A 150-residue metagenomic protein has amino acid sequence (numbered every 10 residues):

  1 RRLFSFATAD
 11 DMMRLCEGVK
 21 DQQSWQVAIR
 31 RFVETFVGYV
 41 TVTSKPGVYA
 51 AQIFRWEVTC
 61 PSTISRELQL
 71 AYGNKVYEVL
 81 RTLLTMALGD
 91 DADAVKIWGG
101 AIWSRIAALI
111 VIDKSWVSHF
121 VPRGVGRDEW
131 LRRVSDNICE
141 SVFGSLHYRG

Functional and structural regions predicted by a protein language model:
R1, S5-D10, G38, A51-W56: Long, acidic, intrinsically disordered low-complexity segments
R1-A28: Amphipathic alpha-helical linker/stalk segments
A9, Q22, Q26, T41 (+2 more regions): Interdomain hinge/linker segments and adjacent boundary elements that couple functional modules
R14-V19, S62, R123-R127: A short, mixed-charge helix-start or loop-turn motif at secondary-structure junctions
V19-Q23, E67, E129: Short, solvent-exposed segments of well-ordered alpha helices
V27-K45, N74-I97, A101-G150: C-terminal peripheral helix-coil segments that are non-catalytic and often amphipathic
S44-E67, D113-H119: Amphipathic alpha-helical segments used for helix-helix packing
L68-Y72: Short, solvent-exposed amphipathic helices
